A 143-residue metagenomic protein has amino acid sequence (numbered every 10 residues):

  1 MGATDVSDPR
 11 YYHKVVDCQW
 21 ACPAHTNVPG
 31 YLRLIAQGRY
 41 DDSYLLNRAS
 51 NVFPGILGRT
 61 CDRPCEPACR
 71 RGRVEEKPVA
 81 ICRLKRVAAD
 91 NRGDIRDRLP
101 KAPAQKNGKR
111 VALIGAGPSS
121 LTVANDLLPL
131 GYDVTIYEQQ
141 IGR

Functional and structural regions predicted by a protein language model:
M1-R110, Q140: Ferredoxin-type iron-sulfur electron-transfer modules and their immediate structural context
R110-T135: N-terminal Rossmann-like FAD-binding beta1-loop-alpha1 element of flavoenzymes
S119, I141-G142: Conserved Rossmann-like nucleotide-cofactor binding loop
